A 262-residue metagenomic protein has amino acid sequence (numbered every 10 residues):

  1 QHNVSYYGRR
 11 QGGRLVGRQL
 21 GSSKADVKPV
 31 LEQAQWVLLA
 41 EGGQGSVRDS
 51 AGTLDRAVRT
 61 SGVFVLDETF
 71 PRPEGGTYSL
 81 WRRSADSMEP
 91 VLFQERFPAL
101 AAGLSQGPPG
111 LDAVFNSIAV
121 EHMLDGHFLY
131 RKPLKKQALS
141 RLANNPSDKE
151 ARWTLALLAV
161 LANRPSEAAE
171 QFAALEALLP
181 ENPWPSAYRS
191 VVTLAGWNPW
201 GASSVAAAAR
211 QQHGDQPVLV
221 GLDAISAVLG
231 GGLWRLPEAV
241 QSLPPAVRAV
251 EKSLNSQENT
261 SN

Functional and structural regions predicted by a protein language model:
Y6-N262: C-terminal luminal/periplasmic domains and tails of membrane-associated envelope-modifying transferases
